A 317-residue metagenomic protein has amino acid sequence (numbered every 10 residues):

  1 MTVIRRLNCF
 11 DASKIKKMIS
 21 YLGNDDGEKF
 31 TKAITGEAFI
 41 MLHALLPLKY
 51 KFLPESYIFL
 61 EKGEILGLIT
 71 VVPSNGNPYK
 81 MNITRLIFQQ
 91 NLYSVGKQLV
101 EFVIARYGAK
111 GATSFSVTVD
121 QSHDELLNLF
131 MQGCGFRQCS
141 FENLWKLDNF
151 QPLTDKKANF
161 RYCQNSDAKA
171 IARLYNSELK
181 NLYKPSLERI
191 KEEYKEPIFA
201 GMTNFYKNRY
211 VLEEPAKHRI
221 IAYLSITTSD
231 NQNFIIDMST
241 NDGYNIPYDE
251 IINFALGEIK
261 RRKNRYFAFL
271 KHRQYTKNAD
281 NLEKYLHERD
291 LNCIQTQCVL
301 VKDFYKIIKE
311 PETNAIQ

Functional and structural regions predicted by a protein language model:
T2-L66, G135-Q232: Amide-forming acyltransferase catalytic core, primarily the GNAT-like/NAT-type and related acyltransferase folds
Y57-I58, E64-Q98, I104: Long, hydrophobic/aromatic-enriched structural stretches that serve as scaffold segments
P78-Q90, N231-N245: Conserved acetyl-CoA binding element of GNAT-fold acetyltransferases
L92-A105, N245-K260: Conserved acetyl-CoA-binding loop-helix of GNAT-fold acetyltransferases
Y107-D120, R262-Y275: Conserved GNAT acetyl-CoA-binding A-motif
T118, R137-N149, N292-K302: Conserved catalytic-core motifs of GNAT/GCN5-like acyltransferases
Q121-Q138, Y275-Q295: Conserved active-site alpha-helix within GNAT-family acetyltransferase domains
V301, P311-Q317: C-terminal functional modules
